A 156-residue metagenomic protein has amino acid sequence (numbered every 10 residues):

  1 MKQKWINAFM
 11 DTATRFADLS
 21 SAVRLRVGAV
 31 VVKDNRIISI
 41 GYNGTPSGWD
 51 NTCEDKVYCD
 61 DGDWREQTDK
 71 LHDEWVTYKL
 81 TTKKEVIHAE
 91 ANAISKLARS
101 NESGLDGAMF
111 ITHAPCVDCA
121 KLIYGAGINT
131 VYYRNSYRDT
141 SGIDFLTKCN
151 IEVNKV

Functional and structural regions predicted by a protein language model:
M1-V156: Zinc-dependent deaminase catalytic domain
